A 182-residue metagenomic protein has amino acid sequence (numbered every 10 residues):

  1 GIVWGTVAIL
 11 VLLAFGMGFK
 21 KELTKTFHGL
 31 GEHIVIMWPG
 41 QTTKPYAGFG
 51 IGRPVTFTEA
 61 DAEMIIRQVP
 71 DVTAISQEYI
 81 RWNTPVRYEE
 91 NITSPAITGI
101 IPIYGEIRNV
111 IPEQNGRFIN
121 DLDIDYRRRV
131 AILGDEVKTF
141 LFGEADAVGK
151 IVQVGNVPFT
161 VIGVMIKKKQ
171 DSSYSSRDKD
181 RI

Functional and structural regions predicted by a protein language model:
G1-K21: Short, strongly hydrophobic transmembrane alpha-helices
G1-V3, L10, I34-I36, A74-S76 (+4 more regions): Residues at or immediately flanking beta-strands
T6, L13, V55-E59, R127: Short, solvent-exposed loop/helix junctions and linker helices that flank or host conserved functional motifs
M17-A96, I103-I107, D121-L122, T139-F140: Hydrophobic, regular-secondary-structure patches
T98, P102-F118, R128-I182: Mid-to-C-terminal secondary-structure elements that act as membrane-proximal/extracytoplasmic interface segments
